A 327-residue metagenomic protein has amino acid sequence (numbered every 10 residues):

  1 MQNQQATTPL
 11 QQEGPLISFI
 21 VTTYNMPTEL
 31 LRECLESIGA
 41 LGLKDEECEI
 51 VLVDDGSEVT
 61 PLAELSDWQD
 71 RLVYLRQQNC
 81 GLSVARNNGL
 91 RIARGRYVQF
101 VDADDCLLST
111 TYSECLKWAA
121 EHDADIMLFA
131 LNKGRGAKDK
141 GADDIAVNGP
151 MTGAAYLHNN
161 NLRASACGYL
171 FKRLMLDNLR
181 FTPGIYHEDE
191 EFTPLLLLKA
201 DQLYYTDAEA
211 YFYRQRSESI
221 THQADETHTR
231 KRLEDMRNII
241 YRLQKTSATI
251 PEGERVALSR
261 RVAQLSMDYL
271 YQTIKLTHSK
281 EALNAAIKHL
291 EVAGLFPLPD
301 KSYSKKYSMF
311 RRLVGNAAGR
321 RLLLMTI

Functional and structural regions predicted by a protein language model:
M1-Q5, E121, K275-I327: Membrane-interface aromatic/basic loop that binds lipid-linked glycans or pyrophosphate carriers, typified by
L16-S18, E49, E191: Cell-envelope/extracellular polymer assembly enzymes that use nucleotide-activated donors
E36-E47: Short, acidic, metal-binding catalytic loop of nucleotide-sugar glycosyltransferases
S37, V51-A63: A conserved acidic beta->alpha catalytic loop
A63-I92: Conserved donor nucleotide-binding strand/loop of the catalytic core
L82-S83, A103-Y204, R214-R230: Donor-binding/catalytic cores of nucleotide-activated saccharide and glycerol-phosphate transferases/polymerases
V98: Short aromatic/hydrophobic "clamp" motif used to bind/position activated sugar donors
A210-S217, Q223-G253, Q272, H278-F296: Catalytic core of nucleotide-sugar-dependent glycosyltransferases
